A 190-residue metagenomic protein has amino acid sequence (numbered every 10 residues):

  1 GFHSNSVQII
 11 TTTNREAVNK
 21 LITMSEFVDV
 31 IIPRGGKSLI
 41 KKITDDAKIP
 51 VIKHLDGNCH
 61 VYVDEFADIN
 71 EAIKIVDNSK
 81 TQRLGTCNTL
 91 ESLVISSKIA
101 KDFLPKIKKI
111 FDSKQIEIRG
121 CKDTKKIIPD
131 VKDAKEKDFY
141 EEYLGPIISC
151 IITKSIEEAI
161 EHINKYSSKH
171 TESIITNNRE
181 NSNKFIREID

Functional and structural regions predicted by a protein language model:
G1-F66: Rossmann-like NAD(P) dinucleotide-binding subdomain of oxidoreductase/dehydrogenase enzymes
F2-S4, I22-D29, T86-E91, N164-K169: Short, surface-exposed connector motifs at secondary-structure boundaries
V18-I22, K41, I73, E157-I160 (+1 more regions): Short hydrophobic/charged patches on amphipathic alpha-helices used for structural packing and interfaces
E26, A47, K114, I189-D190: Short, structured coil segments at secondary-structure junctions
I31, S96, A159: Residue-level signal for inorganic ion chemistry
L39-G145: ALDH superfamily catalytic-core signature
K135-D190: Conserved C-terminal structural/oligomerization subdomain of aldehyde/semialdehyde dehydrogenase
